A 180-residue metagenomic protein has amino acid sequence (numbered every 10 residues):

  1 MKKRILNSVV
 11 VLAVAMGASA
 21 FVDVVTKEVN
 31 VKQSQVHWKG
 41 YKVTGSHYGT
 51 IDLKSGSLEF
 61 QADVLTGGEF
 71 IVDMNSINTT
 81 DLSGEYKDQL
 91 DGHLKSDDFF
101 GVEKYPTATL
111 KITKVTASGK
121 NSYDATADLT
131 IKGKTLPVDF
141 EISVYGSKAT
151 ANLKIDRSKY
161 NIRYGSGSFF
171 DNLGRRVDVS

Functional and structural regions predicted by a protein language model:
M1-T26: Bacterial Sec-dependent N-terminal signal peptides
A20-S180: Low-complexity, acidic/polar, glycine-enriched regions of mature
